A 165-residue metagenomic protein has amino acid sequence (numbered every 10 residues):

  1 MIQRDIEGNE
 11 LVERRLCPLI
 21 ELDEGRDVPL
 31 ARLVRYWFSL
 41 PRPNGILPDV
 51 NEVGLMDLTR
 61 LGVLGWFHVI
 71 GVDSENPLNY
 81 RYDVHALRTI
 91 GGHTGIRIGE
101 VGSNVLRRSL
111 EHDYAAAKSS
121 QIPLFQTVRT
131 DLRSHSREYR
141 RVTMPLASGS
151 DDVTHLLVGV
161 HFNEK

Functional and structural regions predicted by a protein language model:
I2-G8, R15-G25, L33-Y36, L40 (+1 more regions): Sensory/regulatory domains in signal-transduction proteins
P29: Soluble or luminal CAZymes and related metallo-dependent hydrolases
D49-V50: An N-terminal JmjN-like helical accessory module and its immediate linker preceding a catalytic domain
